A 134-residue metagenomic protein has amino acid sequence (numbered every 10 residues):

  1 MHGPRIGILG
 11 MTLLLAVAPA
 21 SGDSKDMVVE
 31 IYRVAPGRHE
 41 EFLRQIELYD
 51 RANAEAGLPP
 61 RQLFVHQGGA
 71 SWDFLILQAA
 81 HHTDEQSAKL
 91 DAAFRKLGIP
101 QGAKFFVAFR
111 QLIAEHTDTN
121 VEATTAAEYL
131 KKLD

Functional and structural regions predicted by a protein language model:
M1-G3: N-terminal secretory signal peptides that target proteins for export/translocation
G7-A16: Bacterial N-terminal signal peptides
V17-S24: Boundary at the C-terminal end of the N-terminal hydrophobic targeting segment
K25-R33, L75-L77: Active-site-flanking beta-strand signature of metal-NTP-handling nucleotidyl enzymes and homologous cyclase-like
R33-R44: Short, surface-exposed ligand-recognition loops at beta-strand->loop->(often short) alpha-helix junctions that present
E47-L63, A79-A126: An amphipathic, aromatic/His-enriched active-site/gating alpha helix that lines ligand/cofactor pockets
F64-S71: A short beta-turn/loop motif at secondary-structure boundaries
T124-D134: Acidic/histidine-enriched, glycine/proline-rich intrinsically disordered or flexible terminal extensions
